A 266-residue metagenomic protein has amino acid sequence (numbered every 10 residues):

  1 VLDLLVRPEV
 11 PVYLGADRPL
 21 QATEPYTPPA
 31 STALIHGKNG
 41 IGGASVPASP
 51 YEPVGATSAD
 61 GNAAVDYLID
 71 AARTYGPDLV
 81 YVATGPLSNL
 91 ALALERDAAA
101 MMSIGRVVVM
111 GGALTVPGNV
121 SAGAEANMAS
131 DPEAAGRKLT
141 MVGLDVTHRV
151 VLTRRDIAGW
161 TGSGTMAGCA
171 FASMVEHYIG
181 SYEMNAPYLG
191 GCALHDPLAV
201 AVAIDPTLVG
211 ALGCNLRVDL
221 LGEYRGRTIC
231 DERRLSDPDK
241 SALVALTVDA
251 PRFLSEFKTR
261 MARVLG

Functional and structural regions predicted by a protein language model:
V1, P29-T32, A100, A158-W160: Short, hinge-like loop/turn segments at secondary-structure boundaries
D3-T74, K240-D249, F253-E256, A262: Metal-dependent C-N hydrolase catalytic cores
L4-P8, T23, G43-R155: Active-site histidine-anchored catalytic micro-motif
Y13, I35, A83, V109 (+1 more regions): Short glycine/serine/threonine-biased micro-segments
L14, T84, M110-G111, L221 (+1 more regions): Short glycine-rich loop/turn motifs that provide flexible caps or phosphate-binding loops at active sites
H36-K38, N89, H195: Histidine-centered active-site/metal-ligand motif
A129-G266: Conformational coupling and interaction surfaces
